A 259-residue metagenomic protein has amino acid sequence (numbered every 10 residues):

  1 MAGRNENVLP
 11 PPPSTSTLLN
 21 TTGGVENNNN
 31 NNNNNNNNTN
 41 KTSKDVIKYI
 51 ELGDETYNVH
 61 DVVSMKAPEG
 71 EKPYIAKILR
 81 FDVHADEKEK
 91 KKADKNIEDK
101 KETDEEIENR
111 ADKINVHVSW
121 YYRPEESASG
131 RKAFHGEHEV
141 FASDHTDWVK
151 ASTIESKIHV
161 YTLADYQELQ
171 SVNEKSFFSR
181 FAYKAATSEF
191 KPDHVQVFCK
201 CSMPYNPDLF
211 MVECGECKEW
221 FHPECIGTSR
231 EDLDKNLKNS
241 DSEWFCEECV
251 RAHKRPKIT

Functional and structural regions predicted by a protein language model:
A2-E26, N38-E55, E87, E108-P207 (+2 more regions): Epigenetic mark-reader domains in eukaryotic nuclear proteins
N27-N40, K95-E106: Asparagine/serine/threonine-enriched low-complexity, disordered tracts, especially those forming N-linked glycosylation
D61, E71-E87, D104-E108, V116-H117: Short beta-strand-centered aromatic/proline hotspots
K77, F198-K200, E213, F245: Residue-level landmark of C2H2 zinc fingers
C217-D234: Cys/His-coordinated zinc-finger cores
D232-A252, P256: Cys/His-rich, Zn2+-coordinating zinc-finger modules
